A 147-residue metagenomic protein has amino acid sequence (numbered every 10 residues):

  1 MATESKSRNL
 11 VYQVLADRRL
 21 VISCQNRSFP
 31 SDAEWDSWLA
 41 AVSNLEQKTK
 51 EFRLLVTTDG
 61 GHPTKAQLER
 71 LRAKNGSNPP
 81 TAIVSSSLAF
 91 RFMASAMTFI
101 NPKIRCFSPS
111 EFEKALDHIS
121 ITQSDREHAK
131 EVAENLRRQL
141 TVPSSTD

Functional and structural regions predicted by a protein language model:
A2-D147: Amphipathic, Lys/Arg-enriched alpha-helical "gate/interface" segment within cytosolic domains that mediates
